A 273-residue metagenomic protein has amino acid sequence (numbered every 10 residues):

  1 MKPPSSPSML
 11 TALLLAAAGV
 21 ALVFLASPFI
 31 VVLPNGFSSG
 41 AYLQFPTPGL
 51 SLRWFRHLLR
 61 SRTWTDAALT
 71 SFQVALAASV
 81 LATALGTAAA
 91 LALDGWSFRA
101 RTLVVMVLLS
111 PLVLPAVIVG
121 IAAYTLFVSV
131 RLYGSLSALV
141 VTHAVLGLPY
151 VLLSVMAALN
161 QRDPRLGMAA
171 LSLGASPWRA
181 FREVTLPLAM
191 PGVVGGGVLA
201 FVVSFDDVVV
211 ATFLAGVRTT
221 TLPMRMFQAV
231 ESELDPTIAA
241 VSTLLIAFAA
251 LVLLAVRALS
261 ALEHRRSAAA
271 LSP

Functional and structural regions predicted by a protein language model:
K2-A16, M156-L171, A175-V184, A239-P273: C-terminal transmembrane helix and the adjacent membrane-cytosol boundary/short C-terminal tail of inner/organellar
K2-P7, L76-L108, T125, R165 (+1 more regions): Transmembrane-helix boundary motif in ABC transporter permease subunits
P3-P4, L43, T47, L52 (+4 more regions): Membrane-interfacial helix termini and adjacent extracytoplasmic/periplasmic loops of multi-pass transporters
P4-L10, G40, F55-T63, F205-A255 (+1 more regions): Interhelical loop and adjacent transmembrane-helix boundary motif in polytopic membrane transport permeases
A16-A17, L22-F29, G120, V145 (+3 more regions): Transmembrane alpha-helices
S27-R62, T212-V217, P273: Short membrane-interfacial helix/loop motifs at transmembrane-helix boundaries
T65, L69, Q73-L85, A89 (+8 more regions): Hydrophobic alpha-helical transmembrane segments of multipass integral membrane proteins, especially permease/channel
D66-Q73, T125-Y150, M190-G192, G197 (+1 more regions): Loop-to-helix entry region at the N-terminal start of transmembrane alpha-helices in multi-pass membrane transporters
